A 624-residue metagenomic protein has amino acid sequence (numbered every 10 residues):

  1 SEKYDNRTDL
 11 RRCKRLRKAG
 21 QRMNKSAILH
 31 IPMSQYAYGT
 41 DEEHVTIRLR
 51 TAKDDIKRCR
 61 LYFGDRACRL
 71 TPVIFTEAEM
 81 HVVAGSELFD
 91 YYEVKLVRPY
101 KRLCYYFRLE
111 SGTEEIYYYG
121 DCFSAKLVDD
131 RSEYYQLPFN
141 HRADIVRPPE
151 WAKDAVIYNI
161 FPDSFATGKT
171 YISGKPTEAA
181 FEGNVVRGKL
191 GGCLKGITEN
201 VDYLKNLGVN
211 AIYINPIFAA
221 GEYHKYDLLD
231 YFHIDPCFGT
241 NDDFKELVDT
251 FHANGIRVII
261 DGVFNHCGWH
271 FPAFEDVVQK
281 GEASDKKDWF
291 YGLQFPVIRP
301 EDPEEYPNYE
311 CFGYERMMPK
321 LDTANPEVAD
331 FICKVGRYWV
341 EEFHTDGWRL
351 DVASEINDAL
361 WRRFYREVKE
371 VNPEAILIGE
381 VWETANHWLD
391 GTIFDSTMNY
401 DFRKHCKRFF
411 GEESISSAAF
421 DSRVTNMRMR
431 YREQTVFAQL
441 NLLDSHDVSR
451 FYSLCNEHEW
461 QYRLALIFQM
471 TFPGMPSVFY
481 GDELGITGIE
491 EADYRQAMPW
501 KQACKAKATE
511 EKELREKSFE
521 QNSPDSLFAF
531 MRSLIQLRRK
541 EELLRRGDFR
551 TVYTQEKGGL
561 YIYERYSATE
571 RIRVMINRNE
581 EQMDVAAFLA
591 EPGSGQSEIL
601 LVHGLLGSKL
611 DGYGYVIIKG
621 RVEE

Functional and structural regions predicted by a protein language model:
D9, C13, R17-R48, C68-I157 (+2 more regions): The feature marks proteins involved in alpha-glucan
V45-A52, V574-I576: Short edge beta-strand/loop segments characteristic of extracellular beta-sandwich folds
L49, I56-A67, I74, Y105 (+1 more regions): Beta-strand-rich binding/interaction modules
K53, L606-E624: C-terminal beta-strand-rich structural cap/linker in extracellular carbohydrate-active enzymes
A152, G168-L190, N200, E383 (+7 more regions): Loop/helix patches that line or flank the sugar-binding groove of alpha-linked glycan CAZymes
A155, F161-N210, I217-R337, E341-E342 (+3 more regions): Substrate-binding/active-site clefts of carbohydrate-active enzymes
V156-Y158, I212-I214, V258-I260, W348 (+3 more regions): Hydrophobic faces of well-ordered beta-strands that scaffold small-molecule active sites in alpha/beta enzyme cores
G268-V278, D358-E370, V381-F410, T487-A492: Substrate-binding cleft/loops of secretory-pathway carbohydrate-active enzymes
